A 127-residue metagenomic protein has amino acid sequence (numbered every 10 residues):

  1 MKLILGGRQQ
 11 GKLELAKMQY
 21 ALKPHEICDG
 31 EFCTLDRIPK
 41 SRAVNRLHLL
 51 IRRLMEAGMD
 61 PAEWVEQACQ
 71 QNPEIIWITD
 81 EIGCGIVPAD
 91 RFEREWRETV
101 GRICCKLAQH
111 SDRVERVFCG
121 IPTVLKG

Functional and structural regions predicted by a protein language model:
M1-G30: Glycine-rich P-loop/Walker A and Walker A-like loops and their local beta1-loop-alpha1 context in P-loop NTPases
M1-L3, Q19-A21, R52-L54, A89-E93: Short linear motifs at secondary-structure transitions and domain/linker junctions
Q9-L13, S41-V44, T79-G83: Generic detector of short, locally flexible boundary/turn motifs and exposed helical patches
Q10, L49-L50, G83, P122: Short, solvent-exposed loop/turn segments at secondary-structure junctions
H25-W77: Conserved nucleotide-sensing/catalytic segment adjacent to the nucleotide-binding pocket in NTP-handling enzymes
M59-G127: Replace "adjacent to P-loop NTPase cores in ATP/GTP-dependent enzymes" with "adjacent to NTP-binding cores
